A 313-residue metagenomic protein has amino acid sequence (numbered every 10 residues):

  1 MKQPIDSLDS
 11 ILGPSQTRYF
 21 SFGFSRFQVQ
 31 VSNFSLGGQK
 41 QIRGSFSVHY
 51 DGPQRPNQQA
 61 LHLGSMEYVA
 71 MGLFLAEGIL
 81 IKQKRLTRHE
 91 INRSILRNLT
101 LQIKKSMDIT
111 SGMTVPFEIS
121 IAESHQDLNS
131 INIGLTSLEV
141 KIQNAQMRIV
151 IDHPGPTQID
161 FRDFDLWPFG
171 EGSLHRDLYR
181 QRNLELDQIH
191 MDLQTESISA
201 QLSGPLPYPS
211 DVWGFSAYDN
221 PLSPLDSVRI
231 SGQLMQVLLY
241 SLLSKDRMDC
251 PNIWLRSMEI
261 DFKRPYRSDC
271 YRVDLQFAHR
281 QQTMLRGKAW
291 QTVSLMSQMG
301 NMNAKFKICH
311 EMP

Functional and structural regions predicted by a protein language model:
M1-A60, I151-L222, K288-W290: Non-catalytic linker/capping segments at the edges of enzyme domains
R43-D51, R88-L99: A short glycine/small-residue-enriched secondary-structure motif
L63, I109-T110, N220: Short, solvent-exposed loop/linker segments at the N-terminal edge of repeated beta-sheet extracellular domains
L63-H89, S223-M248: Active-site helix/loop of acyl-thioester processing domains in fatty-acid/polyketide metabolism, spanning hotdog-fold
R93-A145, M258-N301: Hydrophobic beta-sheet segments that form the core/acyl-binding groove of ACP/CoA-dependent acyl-chain-processing
Q146-P154, I308-C309: A cross-family "folded-core" feature that marks the main globular domain of proteins
L202, Y218-R272: Intrinsically disordered, low-complexity segments enriched in Gly and acidic/Ser/Thr residues that form flexible
G300-P313: Charge-rich, low-complexity intrinsically disordered segments
